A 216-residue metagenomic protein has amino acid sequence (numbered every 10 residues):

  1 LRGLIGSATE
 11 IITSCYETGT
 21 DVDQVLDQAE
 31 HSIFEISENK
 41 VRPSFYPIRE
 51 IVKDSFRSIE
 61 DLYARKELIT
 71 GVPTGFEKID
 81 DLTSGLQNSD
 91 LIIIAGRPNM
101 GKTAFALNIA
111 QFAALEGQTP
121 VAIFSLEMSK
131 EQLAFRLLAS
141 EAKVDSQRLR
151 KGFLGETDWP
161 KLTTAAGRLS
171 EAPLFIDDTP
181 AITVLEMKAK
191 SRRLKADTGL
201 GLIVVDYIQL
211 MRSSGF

Functional and structural regions predicted by a protein language model:
L1-R65, I69, S89, A95 (+4 more regions): Short, small/acidic-rich helices and loops at N termini and domain boundaries of DNA replication/processing enzymes
V72: Extended hydrophobic
F76-G85: Pre-Walker A adenine-sensing motif
D81, A104, N108, F112-G199 (+1 more regions): Cytosolic-facing regulatory segments adjacent to core modules
I92, F175, I203-V205: Hydrophobic positions in the central parallel beta-sheet of the AAA+
R97, T179-P180, I208-M211: Anionic group-transfer/hydrolysis microenvironments
L200-F216: Helical hairpin unit composed of two closely spaced alpha helices linked by a short loop
